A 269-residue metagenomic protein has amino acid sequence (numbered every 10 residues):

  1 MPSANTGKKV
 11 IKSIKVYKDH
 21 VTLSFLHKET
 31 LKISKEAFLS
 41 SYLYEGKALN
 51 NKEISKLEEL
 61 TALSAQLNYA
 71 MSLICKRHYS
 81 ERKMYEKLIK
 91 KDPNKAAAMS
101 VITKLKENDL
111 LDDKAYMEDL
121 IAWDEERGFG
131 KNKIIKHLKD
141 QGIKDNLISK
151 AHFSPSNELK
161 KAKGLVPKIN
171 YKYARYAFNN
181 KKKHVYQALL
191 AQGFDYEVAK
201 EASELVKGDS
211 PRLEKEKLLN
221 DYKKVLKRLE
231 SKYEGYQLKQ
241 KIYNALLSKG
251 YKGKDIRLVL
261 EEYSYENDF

Functional and structural regions predicted by a protein language model:
M1-F269: An alpha-helical, amphipathic repeat domain used for nucleic-acid recognition, typified by the mTERF helical solenoid
